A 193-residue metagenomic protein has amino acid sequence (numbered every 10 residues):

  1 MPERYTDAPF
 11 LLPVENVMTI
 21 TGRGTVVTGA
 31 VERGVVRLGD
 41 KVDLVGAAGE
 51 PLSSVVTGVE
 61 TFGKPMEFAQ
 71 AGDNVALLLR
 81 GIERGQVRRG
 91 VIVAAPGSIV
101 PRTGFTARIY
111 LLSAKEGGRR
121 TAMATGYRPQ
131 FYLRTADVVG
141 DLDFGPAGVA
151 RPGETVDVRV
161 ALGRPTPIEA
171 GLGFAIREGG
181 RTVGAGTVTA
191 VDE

Functional and structural regions predicted by a protein language model:
Y5, P9-L11, I20-E193: C-terminal effector/interaction modules appended to NTPase cores
E15: N-terminal beta-hairpin/loop module of FHA
